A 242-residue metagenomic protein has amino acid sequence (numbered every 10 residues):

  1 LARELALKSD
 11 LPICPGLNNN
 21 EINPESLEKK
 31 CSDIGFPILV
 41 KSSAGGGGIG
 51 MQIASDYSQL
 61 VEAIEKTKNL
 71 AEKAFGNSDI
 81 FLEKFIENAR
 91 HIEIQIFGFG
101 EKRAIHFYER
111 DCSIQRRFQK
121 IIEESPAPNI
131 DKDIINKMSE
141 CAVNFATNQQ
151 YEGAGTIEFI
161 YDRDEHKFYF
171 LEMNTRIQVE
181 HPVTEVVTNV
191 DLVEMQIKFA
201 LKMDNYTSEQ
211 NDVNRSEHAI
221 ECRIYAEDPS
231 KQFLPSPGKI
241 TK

Functional and structural regions predicted by a protein language model:
L1-S43, G50: A conserved helix-loop-beta module that forms one wall/lid of the active-site cleft in ATP-utilizing catalytic domains
S9, S42, G47, A54-K242: ATP-dependent carboxylate activation and anion-phosphoryl transfer catalytic cores that bind Mg-ATP to form
